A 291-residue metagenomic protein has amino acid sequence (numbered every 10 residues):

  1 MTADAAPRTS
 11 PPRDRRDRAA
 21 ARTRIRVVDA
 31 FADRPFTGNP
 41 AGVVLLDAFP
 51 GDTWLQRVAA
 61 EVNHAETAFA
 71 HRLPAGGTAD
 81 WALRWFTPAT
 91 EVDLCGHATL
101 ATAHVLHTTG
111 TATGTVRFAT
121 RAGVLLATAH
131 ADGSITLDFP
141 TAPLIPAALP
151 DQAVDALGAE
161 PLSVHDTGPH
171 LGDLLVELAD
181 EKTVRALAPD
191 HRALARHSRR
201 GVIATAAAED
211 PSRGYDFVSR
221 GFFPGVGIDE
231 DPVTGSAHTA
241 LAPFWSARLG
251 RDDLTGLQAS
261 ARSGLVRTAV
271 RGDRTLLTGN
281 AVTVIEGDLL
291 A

Functional and structural regions predicted by a protein language model:
T2-L94, T99-A291: Active-site proximal loop and beta-alpha junction motif in alpha/beta enzyme cores
